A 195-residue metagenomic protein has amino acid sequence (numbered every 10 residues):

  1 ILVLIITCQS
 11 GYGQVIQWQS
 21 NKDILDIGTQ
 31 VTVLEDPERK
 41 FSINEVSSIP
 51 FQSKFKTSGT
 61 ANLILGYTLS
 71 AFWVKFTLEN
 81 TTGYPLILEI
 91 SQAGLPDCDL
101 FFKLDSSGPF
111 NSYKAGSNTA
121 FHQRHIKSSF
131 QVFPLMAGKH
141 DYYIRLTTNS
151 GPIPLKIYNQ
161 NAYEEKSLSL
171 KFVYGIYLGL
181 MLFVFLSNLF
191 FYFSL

Functional and structural regions predicted by a protein language model:
I1-Q19: Bacterial Sec-dependent N-terminal signal peptides
Q14-V173: Soluble non-transmembrane domains of integral membrane proteins
S169-L195: Core alpha-helical transmembrane segments of integral membrane proteins
